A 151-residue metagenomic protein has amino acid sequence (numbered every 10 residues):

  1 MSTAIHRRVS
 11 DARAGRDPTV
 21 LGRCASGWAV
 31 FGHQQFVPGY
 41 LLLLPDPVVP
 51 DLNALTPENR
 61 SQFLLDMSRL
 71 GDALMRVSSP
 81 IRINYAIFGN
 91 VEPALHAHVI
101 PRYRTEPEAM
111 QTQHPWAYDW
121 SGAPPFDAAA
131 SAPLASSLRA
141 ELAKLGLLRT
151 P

Functional and structural regions predicted by a protein language model:
M1-P151: HIT superfamily nucleotide-processing domains
